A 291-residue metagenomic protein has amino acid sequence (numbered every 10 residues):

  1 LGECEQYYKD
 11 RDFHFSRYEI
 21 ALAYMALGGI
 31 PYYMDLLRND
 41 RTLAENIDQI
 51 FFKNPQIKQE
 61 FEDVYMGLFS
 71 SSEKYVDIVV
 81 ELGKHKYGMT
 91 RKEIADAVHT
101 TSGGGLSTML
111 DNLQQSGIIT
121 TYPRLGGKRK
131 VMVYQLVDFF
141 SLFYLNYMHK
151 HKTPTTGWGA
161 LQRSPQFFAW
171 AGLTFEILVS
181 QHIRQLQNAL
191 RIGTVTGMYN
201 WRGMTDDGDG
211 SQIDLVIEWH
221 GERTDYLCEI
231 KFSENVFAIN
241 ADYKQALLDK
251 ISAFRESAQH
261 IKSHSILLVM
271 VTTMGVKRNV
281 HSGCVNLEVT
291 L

Functional and structural regions predicted by a protein language model:
L1-E19: Conserved small helical "lid"/interfacial subdomain of P-loop NTPases
E5, Y24, E93-D96: The alpha-helix within a helix-turn-helix
F15-L36: The conserved phosphate-sensing helix
P31-Y33, L37-N39, L43-I213: Accessory nucleic acid-recognition modules appended to NTPase machines
I183, I213-E234, L247, L268: Conserved catalytic cores of phosphodiester-cleaving nucleases, focusing on short active-site segments
S233-A253: Mg2+/Mn2+-dependent nuclease catalytic core
D249-H264: Arginine/glycine-rich "motif VI" loop of SF2 helicases in the C-terminal RecA-like domain
K262-L291: Domain-level recognition of nuclease-like catalytic cores that cleave nucleotide substrates
